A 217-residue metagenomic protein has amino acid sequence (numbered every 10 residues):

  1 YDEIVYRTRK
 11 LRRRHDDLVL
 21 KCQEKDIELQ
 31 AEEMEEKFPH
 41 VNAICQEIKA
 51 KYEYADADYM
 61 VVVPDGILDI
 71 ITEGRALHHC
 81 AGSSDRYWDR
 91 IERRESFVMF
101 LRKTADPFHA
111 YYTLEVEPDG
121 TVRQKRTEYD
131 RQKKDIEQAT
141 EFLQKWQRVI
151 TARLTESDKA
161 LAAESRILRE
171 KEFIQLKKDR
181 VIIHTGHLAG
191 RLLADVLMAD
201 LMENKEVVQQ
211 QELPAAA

Functional and structural regions predicted by a protein language model:
Y1-A217: Catalytic-core elements of nucleic-acid end-processing and repair enzymes
